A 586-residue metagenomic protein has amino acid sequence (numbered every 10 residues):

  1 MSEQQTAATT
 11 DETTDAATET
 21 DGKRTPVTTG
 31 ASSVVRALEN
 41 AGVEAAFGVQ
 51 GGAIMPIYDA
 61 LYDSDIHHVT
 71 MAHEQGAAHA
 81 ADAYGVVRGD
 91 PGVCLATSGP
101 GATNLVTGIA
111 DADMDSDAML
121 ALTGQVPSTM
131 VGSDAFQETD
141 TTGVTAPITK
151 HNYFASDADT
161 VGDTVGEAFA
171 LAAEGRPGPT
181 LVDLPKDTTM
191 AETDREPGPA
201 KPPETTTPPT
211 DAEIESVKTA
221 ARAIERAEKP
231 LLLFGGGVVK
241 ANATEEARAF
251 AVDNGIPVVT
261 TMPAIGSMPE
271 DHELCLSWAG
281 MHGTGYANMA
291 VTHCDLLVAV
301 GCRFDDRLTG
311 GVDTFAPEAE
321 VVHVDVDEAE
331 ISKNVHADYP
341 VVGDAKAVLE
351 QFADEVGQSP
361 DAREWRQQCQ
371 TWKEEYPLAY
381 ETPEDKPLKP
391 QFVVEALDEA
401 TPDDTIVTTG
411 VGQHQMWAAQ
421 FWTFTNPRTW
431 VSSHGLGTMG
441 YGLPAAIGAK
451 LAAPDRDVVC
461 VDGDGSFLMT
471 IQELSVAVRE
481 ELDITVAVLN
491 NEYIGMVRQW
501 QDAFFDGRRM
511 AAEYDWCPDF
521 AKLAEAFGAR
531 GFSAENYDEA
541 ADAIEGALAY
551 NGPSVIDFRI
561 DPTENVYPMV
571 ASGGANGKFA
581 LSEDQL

Functional and structural regions predicted by a protein language model:
S2-T25, V322-V411, E535-Y537, V555-L586: Phosphate/pyrophosphate-binding active-site segments
A31-E44, A83-R88, D113, L171-R176 (+6 more regions): Glycine-rich phosphate/diphosphate-binding loops that line cofactor/substrate pockets in enzymes
A31-V34, E39-V43, V49-Y62, T244 (+3 more regions): Active-site diphosphate/adenylate-binding microenvironment
M55-S128, M281, Y286-N288, C294-L296 (+2 more regions): Thiamine diphosphate
I66, V86, V238-V322, T425-D455 (+4 more regions): Glycine-rich, anion-gripping cofactor-binding loops and their flanking helix/strand elements in enzyme active sites
T123-V165, F169, A264-Q367: Glycine-rich, acidic loop regions that bind phosphate or pyrophosphate groups
M130, F136-Q137, M281, I331-N334 (+5 more regions): Thiamine diphosphate
L171-R226, L378-Y380, L581: Conformationally flexible catalytic loops at phosphate/diphosphate-handling active centers
